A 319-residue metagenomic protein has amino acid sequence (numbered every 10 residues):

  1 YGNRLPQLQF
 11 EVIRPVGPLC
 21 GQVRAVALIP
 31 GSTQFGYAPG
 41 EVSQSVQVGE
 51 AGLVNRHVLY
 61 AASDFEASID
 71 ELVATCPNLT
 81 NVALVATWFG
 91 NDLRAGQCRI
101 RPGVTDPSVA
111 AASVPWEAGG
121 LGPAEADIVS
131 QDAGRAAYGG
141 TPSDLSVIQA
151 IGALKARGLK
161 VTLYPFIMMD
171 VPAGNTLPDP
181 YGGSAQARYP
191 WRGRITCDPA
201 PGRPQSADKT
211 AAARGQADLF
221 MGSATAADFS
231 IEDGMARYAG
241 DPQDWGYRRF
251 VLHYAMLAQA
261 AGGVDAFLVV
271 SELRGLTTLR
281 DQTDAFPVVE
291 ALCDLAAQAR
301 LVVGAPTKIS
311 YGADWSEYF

Functional and structural regions predicted by a protein language model:
Y1-R24, F35, A51: Polar, S/T/G-rich
V26, R56-Y60, D64-G90, T162 (+1 more regions): Catalytic domains of carbohydrate-active enzymes, especially glycoside hydrolases
L28-P30, L84-A86, L163-I167, V269-S271 (+1 more regions): A cross-domain feature marking catalytic cores of carbohydrate-active enzymes and several ubiquitous metabolic/repair
Q34-Y37, E41-L53, A95-S143, D179-R237: Aromatic- and acidic-residue-enriched carbohydrate-binding clefts of CAZyme catalytic domains
H57-T75, P107-R157, W245-F250: Aromatic- and glycine-enriched glycan-recognition loops and surfaces that form the carbohydrate-binding subsites
L59, G90, T141, M169-P172 (+3 more regions): Acidic-and-aromatic substrate-binding clefts and catalytic sites of carbohydrate-active enzymes
G152, T162-Y164, M168-D170, R248 (+1 more regions): Mobile, glycine-rich extracellular loop/lid and propeptide segments that shape or gate substrate/ligand access
A213, D218, A224-F319: Noncatalytic carbohydrate-binding groove/subsite architecture in carbohydrate-active enzymes
